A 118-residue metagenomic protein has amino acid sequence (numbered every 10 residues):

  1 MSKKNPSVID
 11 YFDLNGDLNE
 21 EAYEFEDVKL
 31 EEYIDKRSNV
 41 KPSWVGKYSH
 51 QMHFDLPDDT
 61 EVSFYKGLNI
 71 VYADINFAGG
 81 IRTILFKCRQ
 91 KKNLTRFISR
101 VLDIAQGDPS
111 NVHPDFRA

Functional and structural regions predicted by a protein language model:
S2-L56, G80: Negatively charged, low-complexity tracts enriched in Asp/Glu with abundant Ser/Thr
N5-N15, A78-A118: Mixed-charge, Lys/Arg-enriched low-complexity segments
S7, D27, N39, E61 (+3 more regions): Detector for intrinsically disordered, low-structure N-terminal pre-sequences
I9, E21, E31, G46 (+4 more regions): Intrinsically disordered, low-complexity segments enriched in small/polar residues
S43-K92: Acidic, low-complexity, intrinsically disordered interaction modules
